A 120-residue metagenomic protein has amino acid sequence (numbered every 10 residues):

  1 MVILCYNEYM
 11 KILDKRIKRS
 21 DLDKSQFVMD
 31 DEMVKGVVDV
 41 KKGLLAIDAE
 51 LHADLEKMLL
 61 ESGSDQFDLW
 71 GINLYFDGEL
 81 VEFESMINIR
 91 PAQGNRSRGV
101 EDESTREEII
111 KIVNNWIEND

Functional and structural regions predicted by a protein language model:
I3-Y6: Short, positively charged and aromatic/hydrophobic N-terminal segments
K15-M58: Negatively charged, low-complexity tracts enriched in Asp/Glu with abundant Ser/Thr
D30, S62, G99: Short, charged/polar micro-motifs that form catalytic or ligand-binding hotspots
L51-L80: Amphipathic, interaction-prone secondary-structure segments
E79-V100: Intrinsically disordered, low-complexity regulatory segments enriched in Ser/Thr/Pro and charged residues
E103-D120: Well-ordered alpha/beta subsegment
